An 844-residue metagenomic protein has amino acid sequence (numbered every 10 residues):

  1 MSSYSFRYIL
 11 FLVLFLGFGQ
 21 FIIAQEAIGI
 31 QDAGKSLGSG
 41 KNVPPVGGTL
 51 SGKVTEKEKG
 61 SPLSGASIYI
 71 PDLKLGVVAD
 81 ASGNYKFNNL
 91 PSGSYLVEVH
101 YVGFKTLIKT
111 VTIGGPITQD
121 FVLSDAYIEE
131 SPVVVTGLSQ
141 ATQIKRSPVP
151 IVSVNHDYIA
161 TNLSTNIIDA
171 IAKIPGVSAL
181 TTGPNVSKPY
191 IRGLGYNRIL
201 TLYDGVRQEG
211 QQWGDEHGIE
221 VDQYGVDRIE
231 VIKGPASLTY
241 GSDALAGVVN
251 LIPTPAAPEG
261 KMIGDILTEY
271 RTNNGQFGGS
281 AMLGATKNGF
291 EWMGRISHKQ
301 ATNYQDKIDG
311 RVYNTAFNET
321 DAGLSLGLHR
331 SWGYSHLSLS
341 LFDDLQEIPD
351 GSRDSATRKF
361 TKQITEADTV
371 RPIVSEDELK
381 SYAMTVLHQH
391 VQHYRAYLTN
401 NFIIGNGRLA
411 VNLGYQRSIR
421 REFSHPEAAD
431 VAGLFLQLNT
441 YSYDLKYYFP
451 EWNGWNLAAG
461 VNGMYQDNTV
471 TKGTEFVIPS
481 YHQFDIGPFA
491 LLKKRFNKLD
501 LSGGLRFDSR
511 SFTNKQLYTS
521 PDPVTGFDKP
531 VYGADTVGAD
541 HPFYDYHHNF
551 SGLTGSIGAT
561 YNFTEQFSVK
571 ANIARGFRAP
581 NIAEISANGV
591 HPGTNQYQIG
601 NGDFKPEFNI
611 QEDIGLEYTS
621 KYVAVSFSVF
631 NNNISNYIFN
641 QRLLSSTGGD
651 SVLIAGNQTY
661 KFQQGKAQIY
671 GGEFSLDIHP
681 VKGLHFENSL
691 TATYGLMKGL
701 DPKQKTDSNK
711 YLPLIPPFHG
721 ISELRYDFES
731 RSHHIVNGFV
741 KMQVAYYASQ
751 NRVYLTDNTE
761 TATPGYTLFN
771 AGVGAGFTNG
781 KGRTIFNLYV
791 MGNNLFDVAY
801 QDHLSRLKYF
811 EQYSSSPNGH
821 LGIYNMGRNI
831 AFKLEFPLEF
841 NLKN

Functional and structural regions predicted by a protein language model:
Y8, N633-N636, N640, Y746-V753 (+1 more regions): C-terminal beta-signal and adjacent terminal beta-strands/loops of Gram-negative outer-membrane beta-barrel proteins
E26-V43, G47, K53-K59, A66-P71 (+2 more regions): Short, acidic, small-residue-rich periplasmic hinge/interaction motif at the N-terminus of Gram-negative outer-membrane
K86-N89, V206-K233: Short acidic/polar hinge/loop motifs at secondary-structure boundaries that mediate gating or recognition
T118-V122, I167-A170, N185-Y190, L202 (+4 more regions): N-terminal periplasmic accessory domains that precede and gate Gram-negative outer-membrane beta-barrel machines
G210, G225-D227, L238-I308, N314-A322 (+1 more regions): Outer-membrane beta-barrel translocator/receptor signature
A301, Y313-T315, E319, G333-L398 (+5 more regions): Flexible loop and strand-edge segments within Gram-negative outer membrane beta-barrel domains
A432-K446, I599-K605, Q611, A624-S689 (+2 more regions): Outer membrane beta-barrel strand-and-loop segments of large Gram-negative receptors, especially TonB-dependent
F630-N633, V652-Q750: Gram-negative outer-membrane beta-barrel transporters
